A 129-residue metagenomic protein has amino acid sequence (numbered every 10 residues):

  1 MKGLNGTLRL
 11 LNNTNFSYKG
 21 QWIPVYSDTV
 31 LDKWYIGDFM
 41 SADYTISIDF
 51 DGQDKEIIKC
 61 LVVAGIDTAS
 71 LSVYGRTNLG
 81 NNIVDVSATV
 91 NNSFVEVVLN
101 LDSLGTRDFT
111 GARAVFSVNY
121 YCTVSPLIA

Functional and structural regions predicted by a protein language model:
M1, I57-C60, V84-S87: Parallel beta-helix/beta-solenoid repeats that form elongated, surface-exposed shafts/blades used for receptor binding
M1-F16, Y44: Low-complexity, small-hydrophobic/phenylalanine-enriched stretches that adopt extended beta/coil conformations used
N12-S41, D49-K55, T68: Surface-exposed ligand/attachment interfaces on beta-rich extracellular proteins
A42-Y44, V97: Hydrophobic residues positioned within well-ordered beta-strands of beta-sheet architectures
T45-G65, L101-L104: Short, flexible beta-strand-to-coil junctions
L61-D85: Terminal beta-strand-rich extracellular "head" domains that mediate receptor/glycan or other ligand binding
T77-A129: Low-complexity intrinsically disordered segments
